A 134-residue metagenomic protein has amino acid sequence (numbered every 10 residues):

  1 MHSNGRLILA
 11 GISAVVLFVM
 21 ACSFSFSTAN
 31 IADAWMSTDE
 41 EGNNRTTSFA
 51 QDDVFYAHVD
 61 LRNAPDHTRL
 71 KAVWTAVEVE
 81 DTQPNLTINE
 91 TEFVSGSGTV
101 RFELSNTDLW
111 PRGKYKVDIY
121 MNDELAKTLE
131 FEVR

Functional and structural regions predicted by a protein language model:
H2-I12: Bacterial N-terminal signal peptides that target proteins for export
F18-A21: C-terminal motif of bacterial Sec signal peptides marking the signal peptidase cleavage site
F26-K114, I119-E130: Contiguous segments within soluble domain cores/interaction surfaces
